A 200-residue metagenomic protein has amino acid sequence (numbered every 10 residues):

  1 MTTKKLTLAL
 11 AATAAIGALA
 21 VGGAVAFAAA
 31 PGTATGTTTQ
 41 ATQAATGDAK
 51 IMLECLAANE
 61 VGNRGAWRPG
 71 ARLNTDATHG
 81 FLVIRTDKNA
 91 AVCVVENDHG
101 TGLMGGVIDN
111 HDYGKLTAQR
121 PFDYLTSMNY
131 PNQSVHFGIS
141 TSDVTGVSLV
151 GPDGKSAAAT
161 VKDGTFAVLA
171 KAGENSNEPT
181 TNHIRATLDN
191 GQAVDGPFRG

Functional and structural regions predicted by a protein language model:
M1-L8, A20-A45: C-terminal region of N-terminal signal peptides and the immediate post-cleavage residues of exported proteins
K5-T13, W67, G80: Short, hydrophobic alpha-helical membrane anchors of single-pass surface/secreted proteins
A11-A26, V147-L149, A186: Hydrophobic alpha-helical membrane segments, chiefly transmembrane helices and signal peptide h-regions, characterized
V61-N97: Exposed beta-strand-loop-beta-strand "reactive/processing" segments of non-cytosolic proteins
A90-N110, T187: A short, surface-exposed beta-strand/turn
I108-F137: Extracellular ectodomain segments of secreted/surface proteins
P131-Q133, G146-G200: Ser/Thr-rich low-complexity repeats and stalk/linker segments
I139-G146: Short proline/glycine-enriched turn/loop motifs at strand-loop junctions of beta-rich domains
